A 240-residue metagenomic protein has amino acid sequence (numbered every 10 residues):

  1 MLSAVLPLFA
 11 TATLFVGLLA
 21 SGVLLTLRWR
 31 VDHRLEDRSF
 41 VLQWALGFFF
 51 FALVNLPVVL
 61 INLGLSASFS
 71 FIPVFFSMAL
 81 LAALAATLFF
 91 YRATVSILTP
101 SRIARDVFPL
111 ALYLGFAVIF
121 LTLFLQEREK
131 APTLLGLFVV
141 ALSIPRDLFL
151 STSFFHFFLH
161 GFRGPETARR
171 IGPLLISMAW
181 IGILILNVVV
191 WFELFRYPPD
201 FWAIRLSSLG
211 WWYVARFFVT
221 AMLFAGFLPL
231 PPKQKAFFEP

Functional and structural regions predicted by a protein language model:
M1-S21, V139-P145: Hydrophobic transmembrane alpha-helical segments in integral membrane proteins
T11-R28, S39-L65, A82-L88, F116-F120 (+2 more regions): Hydrophobic alpha-helical transmembrane segments of multi-pass membrane proteins
V31-W44, G64-A82, R92-V107: Membrane-interface helix-loop-helix junctions at boundaries between adjacent transmembrane segments
D32-F48, R102-A111, T167-M178, K235-P240: Membrane-interfacial loop-to-transmembrane alpha-helix junctions, especially the N-terminal start
R34, A52-M78, L125-L134, V189-R205: Helix-loop junctions on the outward
R92-E127, E239-P240: The cytoplasmic-loop to transmembrane-helix boundary for the fourth helix
L135-S151, Y213: A loop-to-helix transmembrane entry motif
F149-P240: C-terminal transmembrane-bundle signature of multipass membrane proteins, characterized by strong activation on
